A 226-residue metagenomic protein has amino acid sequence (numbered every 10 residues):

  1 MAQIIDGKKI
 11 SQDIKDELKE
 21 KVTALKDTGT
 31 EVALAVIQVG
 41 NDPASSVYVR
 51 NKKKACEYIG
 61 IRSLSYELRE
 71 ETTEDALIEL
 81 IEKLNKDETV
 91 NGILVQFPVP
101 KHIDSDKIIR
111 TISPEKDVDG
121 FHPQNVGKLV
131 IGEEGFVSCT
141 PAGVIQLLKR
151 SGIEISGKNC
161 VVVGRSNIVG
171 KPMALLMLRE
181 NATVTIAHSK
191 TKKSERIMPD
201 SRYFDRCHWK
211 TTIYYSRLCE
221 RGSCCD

Functional and structural regions predicted by a protein language model:
M1-K8, T30-I37, I59-L64: Generic N-terminal amphipathic, Lys/Arg-enriched alpha-helix
M1-T28: Positively charged, low-complexity intrinsically disordered leader regions
A24-L34, N41-Y58: N-terminal glycine-rich anion-binding loops that anchor highly charged ligand groups
L34, C56-E70, V184-I186: Short beta-strand elements in bilobed, periplasmic/extracellular small-molecule ligand-binding domains
Q38, L94-P98, V163: Short beta-strand segments
N41-K53, G135-C224: Glycine-rich phosphate/diphosphate-binding loop of Rossmann-like nucleotide-binding domains
A76-E88: Short, well-structured alpha-helical segments in soluble
V95-I155, M173, T212: Anion-binding alpha/beta catalytic cores of soluble intermediary-metabolism enzymes, centered on
